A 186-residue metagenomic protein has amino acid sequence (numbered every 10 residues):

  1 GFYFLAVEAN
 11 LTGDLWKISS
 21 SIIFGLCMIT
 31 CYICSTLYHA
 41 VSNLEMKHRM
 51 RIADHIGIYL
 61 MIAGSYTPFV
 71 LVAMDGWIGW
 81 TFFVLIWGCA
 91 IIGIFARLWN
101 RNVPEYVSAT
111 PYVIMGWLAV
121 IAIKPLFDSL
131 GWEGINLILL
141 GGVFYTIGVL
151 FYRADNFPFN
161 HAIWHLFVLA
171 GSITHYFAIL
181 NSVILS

Functional and structural regions predicted by a protein language model:
G1-S186: Multi-pass alpha-helical transmembrane bundles in non-GPCR membrane proteins that perform intramembrane catalysis
